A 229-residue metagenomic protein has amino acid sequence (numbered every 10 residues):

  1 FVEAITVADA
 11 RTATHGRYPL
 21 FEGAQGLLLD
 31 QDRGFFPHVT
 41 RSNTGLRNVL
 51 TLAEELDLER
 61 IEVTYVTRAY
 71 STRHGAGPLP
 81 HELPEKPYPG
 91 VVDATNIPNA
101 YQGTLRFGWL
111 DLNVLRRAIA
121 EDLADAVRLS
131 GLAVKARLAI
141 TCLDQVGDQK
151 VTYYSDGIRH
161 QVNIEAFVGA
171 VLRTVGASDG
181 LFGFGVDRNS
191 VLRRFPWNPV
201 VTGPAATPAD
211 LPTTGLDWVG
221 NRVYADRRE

Functional and structural regions predicted by a protein language model:
F1-R228: Non-transmembrane, aqueous-exposed alpha-helical and coiled segments at domain scale
